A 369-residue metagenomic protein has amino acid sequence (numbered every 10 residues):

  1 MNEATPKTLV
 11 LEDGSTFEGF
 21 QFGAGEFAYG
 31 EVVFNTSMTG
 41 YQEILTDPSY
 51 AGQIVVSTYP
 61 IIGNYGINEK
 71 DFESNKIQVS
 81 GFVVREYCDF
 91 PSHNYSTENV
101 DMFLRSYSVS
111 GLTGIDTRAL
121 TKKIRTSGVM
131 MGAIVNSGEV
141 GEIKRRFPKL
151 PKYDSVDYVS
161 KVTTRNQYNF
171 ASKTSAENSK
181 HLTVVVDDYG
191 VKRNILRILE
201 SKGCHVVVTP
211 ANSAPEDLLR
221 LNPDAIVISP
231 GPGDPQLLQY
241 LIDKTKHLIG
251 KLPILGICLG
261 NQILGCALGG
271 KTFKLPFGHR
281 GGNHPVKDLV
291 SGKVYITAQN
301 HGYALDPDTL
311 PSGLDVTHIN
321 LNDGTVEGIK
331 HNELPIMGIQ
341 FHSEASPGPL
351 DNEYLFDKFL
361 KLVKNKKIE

Functional and structural regions predicted by a protein language model:
M1-E216, R220-L221, P235, S346 (+1 more regions): RNA-binding accessory domains that recognize and position tRNA/RNA substrates
Y87, G231, L334, E344: Flexible loop residues that form catalytic and substrate-binding hotspots at small-molecule/glycan-binding clefts
S110, T183, P253-L255, K271 (+1 more regions): Proline-centered loop/turn at the N-terminus of a beta-strand
H205, P253, I296, P335-M337: Structural signature of beta-strand start/N-cap positions in the alpha/beta core of ABC transporter nucleotide-binding
A225, P230-Q299, A304, G348-K366: Cysteine-nucleophile active-site neighborhood
G292-L334, F341: Catalytic beta-strand/loop cores that center a nucleophilic Ser/Cys/Thr and support acyl-enzyme chemistry
